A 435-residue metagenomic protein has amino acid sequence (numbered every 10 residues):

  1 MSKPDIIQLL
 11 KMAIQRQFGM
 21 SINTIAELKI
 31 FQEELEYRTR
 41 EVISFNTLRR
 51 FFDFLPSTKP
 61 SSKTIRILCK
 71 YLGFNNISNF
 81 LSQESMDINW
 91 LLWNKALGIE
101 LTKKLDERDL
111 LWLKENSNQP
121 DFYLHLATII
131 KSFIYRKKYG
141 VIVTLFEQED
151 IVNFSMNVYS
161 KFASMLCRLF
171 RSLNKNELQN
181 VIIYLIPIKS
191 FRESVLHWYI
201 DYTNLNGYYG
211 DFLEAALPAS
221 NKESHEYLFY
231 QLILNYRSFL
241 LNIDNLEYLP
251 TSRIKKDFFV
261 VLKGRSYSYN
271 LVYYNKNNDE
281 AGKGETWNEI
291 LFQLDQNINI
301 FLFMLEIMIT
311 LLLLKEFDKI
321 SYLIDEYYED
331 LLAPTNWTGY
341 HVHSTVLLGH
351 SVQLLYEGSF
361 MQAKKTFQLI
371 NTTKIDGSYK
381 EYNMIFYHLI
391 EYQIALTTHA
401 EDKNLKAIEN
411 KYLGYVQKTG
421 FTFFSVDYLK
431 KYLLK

Functional and structural regions predicted by a protein language model:
M1-E34: A short, Lys/Arg-rich alpha-helix, primarily the initiator
S2, R66, L72-G73: Sequence/structural signature of beta-propeller modules and their immediately flanking N-terminal secretory/stalk
G19-N23, E34-P60, I67-C69: Recognition helix of helix-turn-helix/homeodomain-like DNA-binding domains that insert into the DNA major groove
R38-V42, N75, T422: Short coil/loop linkers at secondary-structure junctions
K70-Q148: Charged, helix-prone or intrinsically disordered regulatory segments positioned adjacent to compact structured domains
Y123-K435: Extended amphipathic alpha-helical coiled-coil/heptad-repeat regions
